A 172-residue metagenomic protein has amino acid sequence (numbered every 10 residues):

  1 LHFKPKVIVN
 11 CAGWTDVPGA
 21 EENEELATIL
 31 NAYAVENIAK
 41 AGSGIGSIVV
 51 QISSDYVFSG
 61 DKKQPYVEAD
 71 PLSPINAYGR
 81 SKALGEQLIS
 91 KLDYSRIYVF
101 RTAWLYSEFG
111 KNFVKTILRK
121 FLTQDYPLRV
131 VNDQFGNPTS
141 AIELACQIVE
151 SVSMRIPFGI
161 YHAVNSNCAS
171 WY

Functional and structural regions predicted by a protein language model:
L1-L30: NAD(P)H-binding glycine-rich loop region in Rossmannoid oxidoreductase-like domains and their noncatalytic homologs
K6-C11, Q51, Y161-H162: Rossmann-fold scaffold of SDR-type NAD(P)-dependent oxidoreductases
G13, N31, W104, F135 (+1 more regions): Short glycine-/small-residue-rich Rossmann-like dinucleotide-binding loops
E22, I29, Y33-N37, V57-F100 (+1 more regions): Catalytic helix-loop patch of NAD(P)-dependent Rossmann-fold dehydrogenases
T28, E143, P157-G159: Catalytic phosphate/metal-binding cores of nucleic-acid and nucleotide-processing enzymes, i.e., regions that mediate
G44-I48, Y94-S95: A short helix->loop->beta-strand "cap" motif at the edges of active sites that frequently abuts
Q87-G136, I142-E150: NAD(P)-dependent short-chain dehydrogenase/reductase
Q147, M154-Y172: Mid/C-terminal beta-alpha module of Rossmann-like enzyme folds, strongest in SDR-family dehydrogenases/epimerases
